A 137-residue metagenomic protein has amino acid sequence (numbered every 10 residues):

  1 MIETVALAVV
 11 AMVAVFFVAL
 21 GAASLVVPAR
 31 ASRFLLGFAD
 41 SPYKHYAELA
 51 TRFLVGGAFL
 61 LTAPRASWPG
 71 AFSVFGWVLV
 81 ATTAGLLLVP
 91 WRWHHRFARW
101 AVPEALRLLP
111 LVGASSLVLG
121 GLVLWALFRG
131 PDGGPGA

Functional and structural regions predicted by a protein language model:
M1-F17: Hydrophobic transmembrane alpha-helical segments in integral membrane proteins
V9-M12, A39-R52: A loop-to-helix transmembrane entry motif
A22-D40: Membrane-interface helix-loop junction between the first two transmembrane segments
A23, A29-R30, L54-A66, V89-W93 (+1 more regions): Membrane-helix exit/interface motif
E48-F59, V112-G120: Core segments of transmembrane alpha-helices that mediate helix-helix packing or line hydrophobic substrate/ligand
A66-L88: Short alpha-helical packing/oligomerization segments
A84-A98: Transmembrane alpha-helical segments of integral membrane proteins
V123-A137: Juxtamembrane boundary at the C-terminal end of a transmembrane helix
